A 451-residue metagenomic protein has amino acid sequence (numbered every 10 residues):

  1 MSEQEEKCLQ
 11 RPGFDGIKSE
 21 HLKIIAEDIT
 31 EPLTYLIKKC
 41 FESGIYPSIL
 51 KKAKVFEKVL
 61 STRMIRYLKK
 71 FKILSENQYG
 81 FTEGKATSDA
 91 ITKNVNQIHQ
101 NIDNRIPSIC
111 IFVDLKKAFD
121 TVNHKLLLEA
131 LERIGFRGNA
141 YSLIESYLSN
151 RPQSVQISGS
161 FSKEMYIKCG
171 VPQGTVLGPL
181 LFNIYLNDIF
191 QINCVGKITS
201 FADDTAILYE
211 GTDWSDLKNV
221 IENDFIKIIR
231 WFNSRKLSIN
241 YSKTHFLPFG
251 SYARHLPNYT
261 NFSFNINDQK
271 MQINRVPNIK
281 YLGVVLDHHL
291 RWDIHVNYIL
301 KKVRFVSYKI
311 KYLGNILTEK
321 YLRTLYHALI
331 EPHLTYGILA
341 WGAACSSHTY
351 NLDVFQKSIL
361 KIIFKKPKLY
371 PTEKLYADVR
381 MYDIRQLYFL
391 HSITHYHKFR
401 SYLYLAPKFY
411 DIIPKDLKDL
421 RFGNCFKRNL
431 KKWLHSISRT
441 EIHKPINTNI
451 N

Functional and structural regions predicted by a protein language model:
M1-K54, F161, T175, Q272-K280 (+2 more regions): Surface-exposed loop/turn segments and immediately adjacent short secondary-structure elements within folded domains
M1-L36, E42-Y46, H99-P107, I229-L247 (+4 more regions): Short, charged alpha-helical motifs in flexible N/C-terminal segments and linkers
S2-P172: Conserved pre-catalytic core of RNA-dependent polymerases
K52-V55, Q78, S108-A118, G170-G178 (+5 more regions): Catalytic palm active-site di-aspartate
L60-Q78, D103, P179-L208: Active-site palm subdomain of RNA-directed nucleic acid polymerases
A118-I134, C194, A206-R230: Catalytic palm subdomain of template-directed nucleic-acid polymerases, centered on the conserved carboxylate motif
F161, N223, S238-P277: Short, conserved micro-motifs composed of acidic
K270-A340: Basic, alpha-helical interaction scaffolds
